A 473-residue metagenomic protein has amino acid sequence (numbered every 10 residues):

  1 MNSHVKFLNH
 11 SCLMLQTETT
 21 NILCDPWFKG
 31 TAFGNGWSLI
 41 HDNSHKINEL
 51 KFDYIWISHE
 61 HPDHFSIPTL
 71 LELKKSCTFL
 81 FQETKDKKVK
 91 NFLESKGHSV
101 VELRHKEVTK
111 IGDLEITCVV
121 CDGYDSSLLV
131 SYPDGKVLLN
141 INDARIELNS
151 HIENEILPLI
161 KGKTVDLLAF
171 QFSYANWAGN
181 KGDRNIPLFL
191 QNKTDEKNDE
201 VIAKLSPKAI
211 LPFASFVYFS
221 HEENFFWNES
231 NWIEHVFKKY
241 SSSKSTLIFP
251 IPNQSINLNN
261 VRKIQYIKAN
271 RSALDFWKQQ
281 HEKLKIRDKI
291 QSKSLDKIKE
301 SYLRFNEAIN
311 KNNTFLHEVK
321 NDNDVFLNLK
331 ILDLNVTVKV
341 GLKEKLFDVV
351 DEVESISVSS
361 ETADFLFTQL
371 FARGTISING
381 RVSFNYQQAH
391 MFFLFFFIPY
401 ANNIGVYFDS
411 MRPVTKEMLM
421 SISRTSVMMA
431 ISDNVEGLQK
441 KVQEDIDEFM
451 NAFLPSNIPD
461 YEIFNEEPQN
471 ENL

Functional and structural regions predicted by a protein language model:
S11-Q16, V108-K163: Catalytic core of the metallo-beta-lactamase
E18-E60, I67-E72, I146-K163, I356: Pre-active-site segment of Zn-dependent metallo-hydrolases
L23-D25, F52-F65, L80-T84, L139-A144 (+4 more regions): Active-site neighborhood of phospho(di)ester-bond hydrolases with catalytic His/Asp-centered motifs
G30-T31, E60-F65, D86-V89, E107-K110 (+4 more regions): Active-site environment of divalent metal-dependent phosphoester hydrolases
S66-K75, N91, H221-W227: Metal-dependent catalytic neighborhoods of phosphoester/phosphodiester hydrolases
C77-K136, K239: Metallo-beta-lactamase
N149-S243: Cap/insert and terminal regions of metallo-dependent hydrolase folds
I256-L473: Feature captures hydrophobic
